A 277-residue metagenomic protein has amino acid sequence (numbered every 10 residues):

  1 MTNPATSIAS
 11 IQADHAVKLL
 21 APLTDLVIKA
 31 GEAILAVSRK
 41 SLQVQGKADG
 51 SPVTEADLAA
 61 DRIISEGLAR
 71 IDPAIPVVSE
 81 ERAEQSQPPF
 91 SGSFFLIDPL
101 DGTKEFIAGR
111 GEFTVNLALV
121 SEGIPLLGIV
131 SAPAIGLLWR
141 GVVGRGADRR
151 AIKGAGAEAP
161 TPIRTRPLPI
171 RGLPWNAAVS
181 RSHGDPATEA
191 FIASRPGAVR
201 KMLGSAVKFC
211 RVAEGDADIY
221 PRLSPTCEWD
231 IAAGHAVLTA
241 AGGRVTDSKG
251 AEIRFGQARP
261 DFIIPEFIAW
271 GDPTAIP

Functional and structural regions predicted by a protein language model:
M1-D25, E32, A190-A193, F209-P277: Oxyanion/phosphate-interacting regions
M1-L100, S121, P186, A190-A193 (+2 more regions): N-terminal subdomain of lithium-sensitive/metallo-dependent phosphomonoesterases centered on the IMPase/IPPase/PAP
N3, L117-C210, A258-P277: Acidic beta-strand-loop-alpha-helix segment within the catalytic core of divalent metal-dependent phosphate-processing
I34, D57, L68, T103 (+6 more regions): Residue-level signal for inorganic ion chemistry
Q43, P76, N176, A198-V199 (+1 more regions): Conserved beta-strand segments of alpha/beta enzyme cores
S91-P133: Glycine-rich active-site/cofactor-binding loop and its immediate structural neighborhood
